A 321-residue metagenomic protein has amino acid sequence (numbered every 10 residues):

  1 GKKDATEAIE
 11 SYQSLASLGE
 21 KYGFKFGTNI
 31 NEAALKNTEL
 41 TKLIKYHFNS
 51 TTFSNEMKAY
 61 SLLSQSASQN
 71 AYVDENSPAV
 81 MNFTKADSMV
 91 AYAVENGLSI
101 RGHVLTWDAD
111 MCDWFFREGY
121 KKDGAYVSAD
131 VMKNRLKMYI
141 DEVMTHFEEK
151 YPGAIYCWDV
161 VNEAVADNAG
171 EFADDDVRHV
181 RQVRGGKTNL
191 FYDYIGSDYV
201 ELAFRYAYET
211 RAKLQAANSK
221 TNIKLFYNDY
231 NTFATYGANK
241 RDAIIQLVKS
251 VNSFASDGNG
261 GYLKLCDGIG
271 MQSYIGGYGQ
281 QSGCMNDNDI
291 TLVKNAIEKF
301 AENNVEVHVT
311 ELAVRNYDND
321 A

Functional and structural regions predicted by a protein language model:
D4-E56: Boundary/entry segment of secreted carbohydrate-active catalytic domains
G19-Y22, K42-K45, E149-A154, N218-K220 (+2 more regions): Extracellular/periplasmic catalytic domains that process cell-envelope and extracellular macromolecules
F26, I100, V307: Hydrophobic anchor at the start of a short beta-strand that flanks the dinucleotide cofactor-binding loop
F26-L35, A125-D130, G237-A238: Active-site mouth loops of central-metabolism enzymes
I30-H47, L136-H146, N239-D257, V293: Short, acidic/polar
Y46-T232, R315-N319: Substrate-binding cleft and catalytic face of glycoside hydrolase catalytic domains, especially the flexible beta-alpha
F83-T84, S88-E95, D193-L225, A234-D320: Glycoside hydrolase catalytic-domain groove-lining segments
